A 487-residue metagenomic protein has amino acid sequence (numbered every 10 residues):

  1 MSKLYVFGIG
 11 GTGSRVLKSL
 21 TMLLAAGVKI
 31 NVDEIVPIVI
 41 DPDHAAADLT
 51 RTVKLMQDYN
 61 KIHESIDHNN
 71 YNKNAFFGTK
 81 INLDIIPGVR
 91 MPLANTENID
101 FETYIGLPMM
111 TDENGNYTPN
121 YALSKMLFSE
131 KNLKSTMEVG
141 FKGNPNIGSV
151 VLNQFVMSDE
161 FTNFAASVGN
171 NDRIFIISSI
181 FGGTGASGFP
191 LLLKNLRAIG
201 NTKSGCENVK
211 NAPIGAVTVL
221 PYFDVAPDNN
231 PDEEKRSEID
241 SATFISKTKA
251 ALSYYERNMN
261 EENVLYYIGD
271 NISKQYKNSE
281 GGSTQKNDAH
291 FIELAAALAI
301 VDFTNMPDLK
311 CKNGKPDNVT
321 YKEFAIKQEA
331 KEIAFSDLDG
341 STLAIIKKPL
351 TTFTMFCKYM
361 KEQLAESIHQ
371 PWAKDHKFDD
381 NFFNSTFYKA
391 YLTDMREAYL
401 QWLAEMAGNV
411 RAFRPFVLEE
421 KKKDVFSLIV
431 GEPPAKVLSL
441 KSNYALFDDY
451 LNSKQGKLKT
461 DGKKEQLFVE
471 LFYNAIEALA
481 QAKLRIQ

Functional and structural regions predicted by a protein language model:
M1-A25, K29-D172, I180, N201-Q487: Terminal, contiguous helix-loop blocks that mediate binding/assembly
T21, G185-R197: Short Gly/Thr/Asp-enriched flexible loops that form oxyanion-binding sites at enzyme active sites
R173-I174, N195: Subunit-assembly interface segments of extracellular/virion macromolecular structures
S178-A186: A phosphate-binding catalytic loop at a beta-strand-loop-alpha-helix junction that coordinates phosphoryl groups
